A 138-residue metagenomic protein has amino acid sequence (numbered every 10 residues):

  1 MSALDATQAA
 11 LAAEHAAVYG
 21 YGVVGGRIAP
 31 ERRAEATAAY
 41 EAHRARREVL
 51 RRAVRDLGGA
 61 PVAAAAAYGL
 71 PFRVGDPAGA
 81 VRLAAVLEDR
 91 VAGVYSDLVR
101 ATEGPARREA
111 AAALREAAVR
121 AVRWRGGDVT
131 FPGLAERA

Functional and structural regions predicted by a protein language model:
M1-A138: All-alpha RGS (Regulator of G-protein Signaling) helical domain and cognate RGS-like helical scaffolds
